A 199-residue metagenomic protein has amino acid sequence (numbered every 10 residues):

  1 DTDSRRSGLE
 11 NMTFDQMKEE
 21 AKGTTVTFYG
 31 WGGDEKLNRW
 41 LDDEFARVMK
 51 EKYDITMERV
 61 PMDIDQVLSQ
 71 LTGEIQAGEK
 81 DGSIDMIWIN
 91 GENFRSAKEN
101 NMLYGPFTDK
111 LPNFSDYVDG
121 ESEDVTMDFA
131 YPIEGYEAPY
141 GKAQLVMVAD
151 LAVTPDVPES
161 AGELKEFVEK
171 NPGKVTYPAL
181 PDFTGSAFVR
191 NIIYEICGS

Functional and structural regions predicted by a protein language model:
D1-S7: Sec-dependent signal peptide cleavage junction
N11-D15, P158-A161: Structural motif corresponding to alpha-helix initiation and N-cap regions
F14-K22, V26, D34-T56, M147: Short, polar/charged alpha-helical segment
M17-E20, G78, P155: Surface-exposed acidic, glycine-flexible loop patches that form ligand/cofactor-binding and adhesion interfaces
K18, F45-M49, I75, V168 (+1 more regions): Hydrophobic, Leu/Ile/Phe/Ala-enriched alpha-helical segments that form helix-helix packing faces
W31-E44, E58-L68, G82-S199: Extracytoplasmic ligand-binding site segments that recognize negatively charged/polar headgroups
L71-E79: Short, well-structured alpha-helical segments in soluble
